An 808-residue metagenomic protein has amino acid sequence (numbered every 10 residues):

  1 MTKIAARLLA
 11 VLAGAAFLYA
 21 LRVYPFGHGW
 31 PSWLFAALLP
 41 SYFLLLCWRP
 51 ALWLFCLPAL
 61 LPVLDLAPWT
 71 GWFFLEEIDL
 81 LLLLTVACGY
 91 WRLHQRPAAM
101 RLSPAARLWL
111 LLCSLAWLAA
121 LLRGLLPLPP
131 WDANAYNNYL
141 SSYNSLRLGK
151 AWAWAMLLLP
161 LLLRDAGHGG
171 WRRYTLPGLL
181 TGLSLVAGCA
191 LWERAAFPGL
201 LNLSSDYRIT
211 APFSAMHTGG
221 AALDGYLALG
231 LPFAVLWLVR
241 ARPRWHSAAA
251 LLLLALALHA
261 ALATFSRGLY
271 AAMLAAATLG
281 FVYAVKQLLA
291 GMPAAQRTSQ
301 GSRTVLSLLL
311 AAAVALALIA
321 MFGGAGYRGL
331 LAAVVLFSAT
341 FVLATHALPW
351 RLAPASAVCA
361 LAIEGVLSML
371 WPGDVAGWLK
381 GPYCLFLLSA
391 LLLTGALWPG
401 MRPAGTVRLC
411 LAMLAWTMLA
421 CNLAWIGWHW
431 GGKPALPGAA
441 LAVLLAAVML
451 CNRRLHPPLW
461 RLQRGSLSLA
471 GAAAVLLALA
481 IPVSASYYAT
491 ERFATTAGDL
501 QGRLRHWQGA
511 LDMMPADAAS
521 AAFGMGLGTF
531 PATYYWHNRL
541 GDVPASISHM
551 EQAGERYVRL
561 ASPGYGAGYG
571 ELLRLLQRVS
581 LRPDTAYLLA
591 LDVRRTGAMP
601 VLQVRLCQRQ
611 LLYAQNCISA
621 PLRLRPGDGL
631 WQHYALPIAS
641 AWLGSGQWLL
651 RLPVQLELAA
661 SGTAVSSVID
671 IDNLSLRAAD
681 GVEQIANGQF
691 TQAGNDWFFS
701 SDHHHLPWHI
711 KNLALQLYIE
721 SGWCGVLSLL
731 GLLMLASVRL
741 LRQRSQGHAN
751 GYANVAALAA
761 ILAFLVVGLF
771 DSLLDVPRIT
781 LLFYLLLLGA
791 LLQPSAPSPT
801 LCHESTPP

Functional and structural regions predicted by a protein language model:
T2-A20, L38-F43, V86, R107-L121 (+8 more regions): Alpha-helical transmembrane segments of multi-pass inner-membrane proteins
L44-G149, S356-W371, W416-I426, F764: N-terminal hydrophobic segments of proteins, predominantly signal-anchor/transmembrane helices of inner/organellar
A59, L66-A67, N712-S721, Y752-G789: Membrane helix-loop boundary segments at the extracytoplasmic
A87, D592-W642: Extracellular ligand-binding interfaces
D132-S141, L201-T218, S368-G377, R505 (+3 more regions): Juxtamembrane membrane-water interface segments that cap and precede transmembrane helices
L179, L591, L602-R605, H633-A679 (+1 more regions): Extracellular beta-strand ligand-recognition surfaces/modules
T210, A215, L258, D542-P583 (+1 more regions): A conserved mid-to-late transmembrane alpha helix and its immediate loop/hinge that forms the functional core
R505-E551, A679-P707, K711-L717, S721-S728: TM-adjacent membrane-interface loops and short helices in multi-pass inner/ER membrane proteins
